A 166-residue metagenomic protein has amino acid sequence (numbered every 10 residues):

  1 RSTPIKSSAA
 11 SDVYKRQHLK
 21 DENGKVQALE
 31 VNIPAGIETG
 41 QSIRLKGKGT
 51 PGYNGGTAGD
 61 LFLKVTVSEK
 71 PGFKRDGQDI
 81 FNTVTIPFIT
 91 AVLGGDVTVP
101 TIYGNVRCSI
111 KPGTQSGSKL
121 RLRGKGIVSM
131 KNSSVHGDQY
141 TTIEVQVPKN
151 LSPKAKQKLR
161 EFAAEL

Functional and structural regions predicted by a protein language model:
R1-T3: Short, exposed "boundary/linker" segments that immediately precede the start of a downstream structural module
S7-L166: Non-catalytic interaction modules of co-chaperones and other macromolecular assembly/maintenance factors
